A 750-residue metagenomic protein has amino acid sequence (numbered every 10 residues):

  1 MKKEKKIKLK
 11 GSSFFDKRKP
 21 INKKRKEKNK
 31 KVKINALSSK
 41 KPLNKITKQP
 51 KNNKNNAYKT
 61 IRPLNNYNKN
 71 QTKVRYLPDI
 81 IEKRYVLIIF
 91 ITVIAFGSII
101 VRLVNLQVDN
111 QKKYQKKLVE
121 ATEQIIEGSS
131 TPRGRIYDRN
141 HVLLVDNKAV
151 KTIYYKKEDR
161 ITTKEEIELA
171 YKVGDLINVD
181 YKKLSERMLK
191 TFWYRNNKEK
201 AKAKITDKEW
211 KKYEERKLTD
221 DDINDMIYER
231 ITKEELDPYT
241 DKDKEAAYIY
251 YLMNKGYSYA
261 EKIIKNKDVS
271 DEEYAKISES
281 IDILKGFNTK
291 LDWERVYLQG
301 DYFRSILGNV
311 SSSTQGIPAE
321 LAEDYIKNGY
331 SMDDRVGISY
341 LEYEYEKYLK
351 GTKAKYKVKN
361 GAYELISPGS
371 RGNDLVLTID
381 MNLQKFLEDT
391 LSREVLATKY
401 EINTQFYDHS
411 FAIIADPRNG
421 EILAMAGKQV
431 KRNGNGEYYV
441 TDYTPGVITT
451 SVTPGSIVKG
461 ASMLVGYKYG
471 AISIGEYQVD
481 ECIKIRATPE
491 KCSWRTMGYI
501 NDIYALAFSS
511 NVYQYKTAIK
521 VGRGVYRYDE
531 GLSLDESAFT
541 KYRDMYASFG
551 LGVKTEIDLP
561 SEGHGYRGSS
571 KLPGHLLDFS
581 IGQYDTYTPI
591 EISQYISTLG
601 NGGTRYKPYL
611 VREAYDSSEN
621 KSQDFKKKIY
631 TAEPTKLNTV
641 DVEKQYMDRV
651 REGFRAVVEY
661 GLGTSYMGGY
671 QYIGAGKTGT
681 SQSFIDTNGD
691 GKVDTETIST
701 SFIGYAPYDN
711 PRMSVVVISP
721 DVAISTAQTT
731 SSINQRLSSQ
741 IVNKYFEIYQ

Functional and structural regions predicted by a protein language model:
K2-Y343, K347-Y363, S367-P368, S410 (+3 more regions): Membrane-proximal periplasmic segments of bacterial cell-envelope enzymes, especially penicillin-binding proteins
Q115-G128, L383-Q405: Short, basic/aromatic recognition patches
R135-I136, K399-Y400, F411-A415: Cytosolic beta-strand hydrophobic patch enriched in CBS
V145-D146, E209, A354-P368, I379 (+3 more regions): Beta-lactam-recognizing serine transpeptidase/beta-lactamase-like catalytic domain environment
T390-K399, V430, V658, Y749: Structural motif corresponding to the C-terminal cap of alpha-helices
D721-N734: A short acidic/glycine-rich loop-to-helix N-cap element
S732-Q750: Short, gly/Ser/Thr-rich active-site loops of penicillin-recognizing serine hydrolases
